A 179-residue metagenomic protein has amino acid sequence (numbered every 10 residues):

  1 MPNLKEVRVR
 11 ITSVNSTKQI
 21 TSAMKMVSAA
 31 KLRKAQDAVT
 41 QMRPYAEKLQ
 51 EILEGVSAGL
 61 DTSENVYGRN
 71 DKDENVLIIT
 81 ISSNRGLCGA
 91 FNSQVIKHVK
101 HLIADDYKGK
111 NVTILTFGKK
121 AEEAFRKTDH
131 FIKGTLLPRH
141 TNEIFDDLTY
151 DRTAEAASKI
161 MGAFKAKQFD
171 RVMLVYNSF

Functional and structural regions predicted by a protein language model:
P2-F179: Conserved loop-to-helix interface motifs that mediate assembly, gating, or partner/ligand docking in ancient ring
